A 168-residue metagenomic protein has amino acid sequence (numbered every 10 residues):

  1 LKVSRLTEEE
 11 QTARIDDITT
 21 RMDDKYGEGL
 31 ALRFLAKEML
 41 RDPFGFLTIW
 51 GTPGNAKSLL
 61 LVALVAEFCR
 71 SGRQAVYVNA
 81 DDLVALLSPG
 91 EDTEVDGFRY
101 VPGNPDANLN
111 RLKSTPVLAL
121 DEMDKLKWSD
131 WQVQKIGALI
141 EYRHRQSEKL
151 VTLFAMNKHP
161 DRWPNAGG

Functional and structural regions predicted by a protein language model:
L1-L6: Interdomain "pre-motor" coupling segment immediately N-terminal to P-loop NTPase/helicase cores
R14-L47: Pre-Walker A (pre-P-loop) alpha-helix and adjacent loop at the N terminus of AAA/AAA+ ATPase modules, a conserved
F44-T48, Q74-A75, V117, V151-L153: Residue-level preference for the first positions of well-ordered beta-strands
F44-V62: Walker A/P-loop nucleotide-binding motif
V65, R70, L83-E94, G103 (+1 more regions): Replace "adjacent to P-loop NTPase cores in ATP/GTP-dependent enzymes" with "adjacent to NTP-binding cores
N79: Conserved Walker A/P-loop ATP-binding site and its immediately adjacent core in helicase/helicase-like ATPase domains
D106-P116: Short basic/glycine-enriched coil/helix segment immediately N-terminal to the Walker B
